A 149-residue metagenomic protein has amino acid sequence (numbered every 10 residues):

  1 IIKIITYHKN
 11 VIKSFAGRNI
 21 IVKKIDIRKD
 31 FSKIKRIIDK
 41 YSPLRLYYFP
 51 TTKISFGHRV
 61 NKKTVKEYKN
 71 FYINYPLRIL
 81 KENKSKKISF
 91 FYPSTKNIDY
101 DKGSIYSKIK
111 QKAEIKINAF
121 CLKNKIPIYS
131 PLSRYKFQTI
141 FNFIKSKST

Functional and structural regions predicted by a protein language model:
I1-Y41: N-terminal Rossmann/SDR dinucleotide-binding element
Y7-K9, I27, T51, T95 (+1 more regions): Active-site loop/turn elements of alpha/beta-hydrolase fold enzymes, especially the short glycine-/histidine-rich
I27-N70: NAD(P)H-binding glycine-rich loop region in Rossmannoid oxidoreductase-like domains and their noncatalytic homologs
F56, K62-Y72, K87-L122, P131-I140 (+1 more regions): Catalytic loop of short-chain dehydrogenase/reductase
N70-E82: Conserved mid-core alpha-helix of short-chain dehydrogenase/reductase
